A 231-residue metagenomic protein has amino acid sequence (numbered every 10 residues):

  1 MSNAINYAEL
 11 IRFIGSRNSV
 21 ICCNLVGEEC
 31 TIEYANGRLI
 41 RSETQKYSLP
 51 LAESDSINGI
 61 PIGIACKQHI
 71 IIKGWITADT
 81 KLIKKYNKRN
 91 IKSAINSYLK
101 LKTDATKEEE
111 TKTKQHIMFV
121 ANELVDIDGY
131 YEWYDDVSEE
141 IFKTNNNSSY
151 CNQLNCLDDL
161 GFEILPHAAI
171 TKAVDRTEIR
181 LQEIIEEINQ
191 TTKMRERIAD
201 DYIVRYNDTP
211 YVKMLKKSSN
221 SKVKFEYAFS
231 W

Functional and structural regions predicted by a protein language model:
M1-W231: RNA/tRNA-interacting regions in translation and RNA-turnover enzymes
